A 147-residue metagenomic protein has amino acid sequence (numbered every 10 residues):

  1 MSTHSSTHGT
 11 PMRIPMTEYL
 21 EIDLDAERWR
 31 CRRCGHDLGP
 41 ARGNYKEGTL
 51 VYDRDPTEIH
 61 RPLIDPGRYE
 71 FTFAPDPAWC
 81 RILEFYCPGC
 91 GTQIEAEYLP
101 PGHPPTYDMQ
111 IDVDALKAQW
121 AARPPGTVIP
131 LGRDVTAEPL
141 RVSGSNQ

Functional and structural regions predicted by a protein language model:
S2-E18, R32, H36-P77, P100-P101: Short recognition patches in nucleic-acid-associated and regulatory proteins
S2-I22, P101-Q147: Short, intrinsically disordered terminal segments enriched in charged and Pro/Gly residues
L24-A26, W79-I82: Flanking scaffold residues of small Cys/His-coordinated metal-binding clusters
C31, E95-A96: Short, well-ordered strand-loop elements centered on a beta-strand within folded domains, enriched for acidic residues
C31-G35, C87-C90: Short cysteine-rich clusters marking metal-coordination/redox-active sites
D37-G39, T92-E95: Short functional micro-motifs and their immediate structural scaffolds
D76, F85-P88: Short beta-strand-alpha-helix junction that forms the catalytic/metal-binding core of metal-dependent nuclease domains
L83-F85, I94: Generic beta-strand structural signal
